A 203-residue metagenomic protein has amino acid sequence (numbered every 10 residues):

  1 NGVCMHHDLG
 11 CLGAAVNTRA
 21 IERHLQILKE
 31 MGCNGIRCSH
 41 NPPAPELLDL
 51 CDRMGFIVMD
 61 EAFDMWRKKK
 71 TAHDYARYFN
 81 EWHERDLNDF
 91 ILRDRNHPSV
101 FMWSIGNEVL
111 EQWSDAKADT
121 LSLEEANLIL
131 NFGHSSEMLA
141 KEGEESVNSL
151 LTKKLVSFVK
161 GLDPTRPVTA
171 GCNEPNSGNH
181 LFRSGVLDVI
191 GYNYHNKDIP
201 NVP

Functional and structural regions predicted by a protein language model:
N1-D115, K141, K153, V168: Active-site-adjacent substrate/metal-binding segments within catalytic domains of carbohydrate-active enzymes
R53-G55, F79-P203: Active-site neighborhood of glycoside hydrolase catalytic domains
